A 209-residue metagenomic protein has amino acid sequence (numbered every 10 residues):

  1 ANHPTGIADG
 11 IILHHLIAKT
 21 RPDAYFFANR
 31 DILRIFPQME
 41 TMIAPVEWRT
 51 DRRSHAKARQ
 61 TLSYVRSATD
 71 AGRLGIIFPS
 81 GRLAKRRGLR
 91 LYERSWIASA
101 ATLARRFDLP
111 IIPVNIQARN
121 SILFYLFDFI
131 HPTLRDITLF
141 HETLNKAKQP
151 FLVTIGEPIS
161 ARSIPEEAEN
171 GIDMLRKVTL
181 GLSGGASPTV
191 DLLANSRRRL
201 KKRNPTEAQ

Functional and structural regions predicted by a protein language model:
A1-S54: Catalytic core of membrane glycerolipid acyltransferases/transacylases, capturing the structured, soluble-facing
A58-Q209: Non-catalytic C-terminal accessory region of glycerolipid acyltransferases and related lyso-lipid remodeling enzymes
